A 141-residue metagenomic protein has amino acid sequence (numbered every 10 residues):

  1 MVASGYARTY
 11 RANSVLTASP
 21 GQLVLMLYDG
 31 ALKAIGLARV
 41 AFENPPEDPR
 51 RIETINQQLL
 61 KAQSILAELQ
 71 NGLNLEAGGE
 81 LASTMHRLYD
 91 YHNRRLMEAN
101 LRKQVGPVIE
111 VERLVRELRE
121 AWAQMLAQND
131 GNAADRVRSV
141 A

Functional and structural regions predicted by a protein language model:
M1-R11: Acidic, low-complexity proline/glycine-rich segments
A31, G78-Y91: Short, well-ordered alpha-helical segments that carry or flank key catalytic/ligand-binding motifs at enzyme/regulatory
I35, R39, L66, Q70 (+3 more regions): A structural signal for well-ordered alpha-helices, especially hydrophobic packing surfaces of coiled-coils
V40-L69: Alpha-helical segments in soluble extracytoplasmic regions
P45-R50, A99-G106: Short helix-adjacent coil turns
I65-S83: Short, solvent-exposed, charged loop/turn and helix-capping segments that join or cap alpha-helices on peripheral
V105-A141: Preference for long, well-ordered alpha-helical segments
